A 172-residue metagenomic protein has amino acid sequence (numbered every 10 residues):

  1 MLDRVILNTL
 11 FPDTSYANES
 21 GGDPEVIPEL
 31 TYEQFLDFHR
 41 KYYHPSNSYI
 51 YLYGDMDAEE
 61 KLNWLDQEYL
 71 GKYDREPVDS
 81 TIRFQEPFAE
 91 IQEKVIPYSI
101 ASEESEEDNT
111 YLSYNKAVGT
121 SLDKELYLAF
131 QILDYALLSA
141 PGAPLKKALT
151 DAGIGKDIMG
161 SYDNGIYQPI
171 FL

Functional and structural regions predicted by a protein language model:
M1-F88, S105-F130, Y135, P141-L172: Charge-rich, well-structured scaffold segments of protease-associated domains
E90-S102: Short, low-order "capping/linker" segments at domain edges
